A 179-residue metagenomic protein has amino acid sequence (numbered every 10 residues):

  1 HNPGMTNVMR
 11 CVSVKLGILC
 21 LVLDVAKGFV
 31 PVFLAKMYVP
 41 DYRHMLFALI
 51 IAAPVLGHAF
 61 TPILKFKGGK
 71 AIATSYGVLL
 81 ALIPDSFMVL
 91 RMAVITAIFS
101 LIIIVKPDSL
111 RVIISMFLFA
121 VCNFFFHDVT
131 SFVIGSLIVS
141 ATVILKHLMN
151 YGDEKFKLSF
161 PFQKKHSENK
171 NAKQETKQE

Functional and structural regions predicted by a protein language model:
H1-K15, G68, G152-E179: Cytosolic, membrane-interface loops and tails of multi-pass inner-membrane proteins
M9-V12, A35-Y38, A53, I72-V105 (+1 more regions): Interfacial segments of multi-pass membrane proteins
R10-K36, I50: Multi-pass membrane catalytic core of lipid/isoprenoid biosynthesis enzymes
L21-V25, A52, L56, F117 (+1 more regions): Residue-level signature of the transmembrane alpha-helical core of multi-pass small-molecule transporters
P31, H58-G77, A81: Glycine/serine-rich anion-binding loops at beta->alpha junctions that coordinate negatively charged ligand groups
A53-H58, I98-I103, V139-H147: Alpha-helical transmembrane segments of multi-pass membrane proteins
F60-K70, S100-I114: Membrane-helix interface "capping/anchor" motifs
F87-V94, D108-M116, H127-S140: Loop-to-transmembrane alpha-helix initiation sites
